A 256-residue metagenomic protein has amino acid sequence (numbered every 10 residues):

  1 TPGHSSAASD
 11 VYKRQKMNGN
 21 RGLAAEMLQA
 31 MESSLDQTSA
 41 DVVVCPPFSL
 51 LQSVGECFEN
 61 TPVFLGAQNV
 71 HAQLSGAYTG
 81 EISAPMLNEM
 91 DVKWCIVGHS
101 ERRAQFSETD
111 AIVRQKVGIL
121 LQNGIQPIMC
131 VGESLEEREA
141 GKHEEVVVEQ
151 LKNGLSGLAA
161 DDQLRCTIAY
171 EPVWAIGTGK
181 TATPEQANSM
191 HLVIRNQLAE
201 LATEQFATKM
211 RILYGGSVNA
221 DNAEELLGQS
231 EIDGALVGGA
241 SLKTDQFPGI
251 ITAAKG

Functional and structural regions predicted by a protein language model:
T1-A8, Y12: Single conserved hydrophobic/aromatic residue that forms the stacking wall/gate of nucleotide- or nucleobase-binding
D10, D41-V43, P62-G66, W94 (+4 more regions): Structural preference for beta-strand elements that scaffold enzyme active sites
K16, P47, L87, H99 (+3 more regions): Conserved, mostly hydrophobic/aromatic
E59-G118: Glycine/small-residue-rich loop that forms an oxyanion/phosphate-binding "nest" at active or ligand-binding sites
V97-Q105, W174, I232-P248: Glycine-rich phosphate-binding active-site loops on the catalytic face of alpha/beta enzymes
R102-K180, Q186: Conserved anion-binding
K116, S241-G256: C-terminal helical cap(s) of enzyme catalytic domains, especially alpha/beta-barrels
V218-E231: Catalytic cores of alpha/beta
